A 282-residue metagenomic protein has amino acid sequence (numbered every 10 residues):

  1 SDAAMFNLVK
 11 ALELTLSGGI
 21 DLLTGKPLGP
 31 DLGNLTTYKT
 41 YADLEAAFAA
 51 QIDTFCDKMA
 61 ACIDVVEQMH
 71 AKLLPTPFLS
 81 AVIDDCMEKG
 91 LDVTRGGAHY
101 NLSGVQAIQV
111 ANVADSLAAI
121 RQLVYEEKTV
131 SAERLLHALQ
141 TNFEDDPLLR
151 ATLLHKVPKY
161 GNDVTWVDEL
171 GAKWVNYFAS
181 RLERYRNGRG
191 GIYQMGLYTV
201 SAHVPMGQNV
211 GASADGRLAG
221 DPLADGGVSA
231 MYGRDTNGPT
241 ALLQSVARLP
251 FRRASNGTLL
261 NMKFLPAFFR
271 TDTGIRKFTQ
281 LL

Functional and structural regions predicted by a protein language model:
S1-L282: Conserved catalytic cores of very large enzyme subunits
